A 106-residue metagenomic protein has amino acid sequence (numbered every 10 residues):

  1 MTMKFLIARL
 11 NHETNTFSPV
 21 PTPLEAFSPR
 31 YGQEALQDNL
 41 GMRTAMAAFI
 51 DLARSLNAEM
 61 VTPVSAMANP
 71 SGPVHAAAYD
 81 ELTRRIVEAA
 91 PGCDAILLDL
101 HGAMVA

Functional and structural regions predicted by a protein language model:
M1-M3, M42, M46, M60 (+2 more regions): Detector for methionine-enriched segments
T2-S55: N-terminal amphipathic/basic leader segments beginning at the initiator methionine
L6-P19, G72-A106: Active-site histidine-anchored catalytic micro-motif
P23-F27, M60-P63, C93-I96: Short amphipathic alpha-helical segments, especially helix-boundary/capping motifs
S28-Q37, V64-V74, L100-G102: Glycine-/proline-rich flexible loop or hinge segments
D51-V87: Low-complexity, highly charged intrinsically disordered N-terminal segments that act as targeting/localization
